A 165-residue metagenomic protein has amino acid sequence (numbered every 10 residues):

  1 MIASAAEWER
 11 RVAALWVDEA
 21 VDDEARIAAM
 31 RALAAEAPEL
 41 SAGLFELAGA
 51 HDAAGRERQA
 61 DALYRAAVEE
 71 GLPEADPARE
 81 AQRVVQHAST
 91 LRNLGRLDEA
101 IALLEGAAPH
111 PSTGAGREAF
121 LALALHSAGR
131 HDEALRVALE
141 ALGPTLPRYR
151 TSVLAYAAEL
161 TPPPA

Functional and structural regions predicted by a protein language model:
A13, E46, Q86, A119-F120 (+1 more regions): "A position-specific structural signal for the A-helix of alpha-solenoid helical repeats
D18-E19, D52, R92, H126: Hydrophobic/aromatic side-chain positions at a characteristic register within alpha-helices of tetratricopeptide repeats
D23-E24, E57, L97, H131: TPR-repeat structural position
E24-A34, D61, V68, I101 (+3 more regions): Tetratricopeptide repeat
E39, A75, R79, T113 (+2 more regions): Structural signature of alpha-solenoid helical repeat junctions
F45-P111: Alpha-helical adaptor scaffolds
R65-E69, H126-R148, A158: TPR/TPR-like (Sel1-like) alpha-helical repeat modules
